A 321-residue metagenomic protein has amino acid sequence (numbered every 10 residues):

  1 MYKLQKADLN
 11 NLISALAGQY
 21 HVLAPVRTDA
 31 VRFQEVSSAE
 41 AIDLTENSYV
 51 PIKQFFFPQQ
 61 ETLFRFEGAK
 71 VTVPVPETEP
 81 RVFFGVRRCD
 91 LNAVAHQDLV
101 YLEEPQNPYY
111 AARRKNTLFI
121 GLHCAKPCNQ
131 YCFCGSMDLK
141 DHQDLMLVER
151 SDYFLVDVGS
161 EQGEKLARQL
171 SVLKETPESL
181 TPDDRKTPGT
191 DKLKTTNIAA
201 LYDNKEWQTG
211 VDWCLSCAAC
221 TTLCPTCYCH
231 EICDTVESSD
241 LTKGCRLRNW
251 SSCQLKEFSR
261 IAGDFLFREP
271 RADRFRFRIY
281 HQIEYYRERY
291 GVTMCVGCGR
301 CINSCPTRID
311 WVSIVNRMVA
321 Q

Functional and structural regions predicted by a protein language model:
M1-N197: Iron-sulfur-associated redox domains of electron-transfer enzymes in respiratory and anaerobic energy metabolism
S151, Q208-T209, L215-A219: Short gly/pro-enriched beta-turn/loop segments at secondary-structure junctions
E161, A219, P225-I232, F258: Histidine- and/or cysteine-centered catalytic micro-motif in compact active-site loops
D191-D212, H230-Q321: Ferredoxin-type iron-sulfur electron-transfer modules in oxidoreductases and energy-metabolism complexes
N197, C214-P225: Oxyanion-binding "anion nests"
